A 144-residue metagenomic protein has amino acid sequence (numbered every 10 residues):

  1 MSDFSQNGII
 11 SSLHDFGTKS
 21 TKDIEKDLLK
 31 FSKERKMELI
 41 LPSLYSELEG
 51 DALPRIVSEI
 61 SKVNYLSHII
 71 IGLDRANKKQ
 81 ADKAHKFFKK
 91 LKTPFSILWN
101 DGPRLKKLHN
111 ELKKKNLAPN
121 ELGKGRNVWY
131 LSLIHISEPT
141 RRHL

Functional and structural regions predicted by a protein language model:
M1-K62: N-proximal low-complexity "stem/linker" segments adjacent to membrane-targeting elements
L39-P42, I70-G72, R141: Short glycine-rich or small-residue beta-strand-to-loop segments that form or flank ligand, phosphate, metal/Fe-S
E47, N77, H143: Glycine-rich nucleotide phosphate-binding loop and flanking beta-alpha elements of Rossmann-like dinucleotide-binding
L48-A52, Q80, N120-V128: Phosphate/oxyanion-binding active-site loops and adjacent basic polyanion-contact surfaces
P54, S67, W129: Short alpha-helical basic/polar micro-motif
V57-K113: Acidic donor-binding segment of Leloir-type glycosyltransferases
P103-I134: Glycine-rich, basic loop-to-helix element that forms the pyrophosphate-binding segment of sugar-nucleotide handling
I134-L144: Single conserved hydrophobic/aromatic residue that forms the stacking wall/gate of nucleotide- or nucleobase-binding
